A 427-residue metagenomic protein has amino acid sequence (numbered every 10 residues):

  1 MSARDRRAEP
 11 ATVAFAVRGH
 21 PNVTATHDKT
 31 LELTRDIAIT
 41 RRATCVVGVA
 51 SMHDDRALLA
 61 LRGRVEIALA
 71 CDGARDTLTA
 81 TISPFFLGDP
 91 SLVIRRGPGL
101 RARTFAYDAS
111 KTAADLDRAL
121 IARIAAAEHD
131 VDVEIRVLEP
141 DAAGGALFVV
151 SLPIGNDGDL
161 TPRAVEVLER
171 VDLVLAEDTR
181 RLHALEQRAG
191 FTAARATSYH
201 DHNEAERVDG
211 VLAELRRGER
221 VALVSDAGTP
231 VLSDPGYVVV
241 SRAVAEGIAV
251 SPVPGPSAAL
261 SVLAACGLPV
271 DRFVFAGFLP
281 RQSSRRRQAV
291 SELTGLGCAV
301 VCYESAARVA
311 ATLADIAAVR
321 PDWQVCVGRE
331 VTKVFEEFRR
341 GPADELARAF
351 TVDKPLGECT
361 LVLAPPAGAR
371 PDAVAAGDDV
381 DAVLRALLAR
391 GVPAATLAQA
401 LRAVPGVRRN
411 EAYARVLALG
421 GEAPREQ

Functional and structural regions predicted by a protein language model:
D5-I135: Conserved mixed alpha/beta catalytic, RNA-binding, or beta-rich assembly cores of soluble enzyme, regulatory
I67-L69, A176, S225, V250-G255 (+2 more regions): General beta-strand structural signal in soluble alpha/beta enzymes
P140-D201: Glycine-rich, flexible N-terminal cofactor/catalytic loop recognition
L168-V174, G247-S251, A299-V300: Short active-site oxyanion
Y199-A205, L279-Q282: Conserved helicase motor
V208-S257: Glycine/small-residue-rich loop that forms an oxyanion/phosphate-binding "nest" at active or ligand-binding sites
R220, A299, A306-Q427: A contiguous loop/helix-start segment that scaffolds small-molecule binding in enzyme catalytic cores
Y237-L296: Class I SAM-dependent methyltransferase SAM-binding "motif I" and its flanking Rossmann-like core
